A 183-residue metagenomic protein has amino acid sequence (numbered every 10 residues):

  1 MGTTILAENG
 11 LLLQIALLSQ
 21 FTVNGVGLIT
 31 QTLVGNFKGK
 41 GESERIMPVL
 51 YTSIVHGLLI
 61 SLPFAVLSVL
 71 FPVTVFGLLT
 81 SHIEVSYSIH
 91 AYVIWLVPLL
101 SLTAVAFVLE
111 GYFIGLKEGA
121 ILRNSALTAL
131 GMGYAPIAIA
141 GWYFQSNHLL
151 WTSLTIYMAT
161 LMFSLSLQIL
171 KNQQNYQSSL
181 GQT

Functional and structural regions predicted by a protein language model:
M1-I5: Short extramembrane helix-to-coil loop segments that connect adjacent transmembrane helices in Major
E8-V66, L70, A106-K117, I121: Small-residue-rich hydrophobic transmembrane alpha-helices
G10-L17, S53-I54, V93-L96, A126-L130 (+1 more regions): Transmembrane helix-bundle signature of multi-pass membrane transporters/permeases
L17-S19, I83-L109, A135: Alpha-helical transmembrane segments of multi-pass membrane proteins
N24-G27, L96-G115, I121-G133, H148-S166: Short runs within selected transmembrane alpha-helices of multi-pass transporters and secretion channels
V34-L99, A140-T183: Short alpha-helical transmembrane segments in multi-pass integral membrane proteins
G133-G141: Hydrophobic alpha-helical transmembrane segments in multi-pass integral membrane proteins
